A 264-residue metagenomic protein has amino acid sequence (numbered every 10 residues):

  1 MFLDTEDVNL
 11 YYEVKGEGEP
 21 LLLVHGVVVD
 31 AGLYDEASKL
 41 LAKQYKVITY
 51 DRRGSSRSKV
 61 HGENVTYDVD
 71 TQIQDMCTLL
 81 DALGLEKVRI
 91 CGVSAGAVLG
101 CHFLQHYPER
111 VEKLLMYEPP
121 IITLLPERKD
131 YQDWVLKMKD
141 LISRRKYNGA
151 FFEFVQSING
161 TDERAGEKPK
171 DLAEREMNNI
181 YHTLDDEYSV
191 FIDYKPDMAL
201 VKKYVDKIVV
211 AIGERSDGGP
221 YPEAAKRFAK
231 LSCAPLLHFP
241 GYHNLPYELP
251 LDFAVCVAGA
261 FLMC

Functional and structural regions predicted by a protein language model:
F2-V60, V65: Conserved HGGG/HGGXW glycine-rich cap/lid loop of the alpha/beta-hydrolase fold
L23-V27, S94, G213: Glycine-rich His-Gly loop
D51-S55, P120, P240-Y242: Short beta-to-alpha linker loops that shape the active-site pocket of alpha/beta-hydrolase fold enzymes
R52-R89: Active-site loop/oxyanion-hole signature of alpha/beta-hydrolase fold enzymes
L85-L125: Conserved hydrolase catalytic core segment
P119, L124-L172, Y188: Helix-rich cap/lid subdomain of alpha/beta-hydrolase
R175-S232, L237-G241, P246: Conserved serine/cysteine hydrolase catalytic core
Y247-G259: Post-His helix in hydrolase/transferase enzymes
